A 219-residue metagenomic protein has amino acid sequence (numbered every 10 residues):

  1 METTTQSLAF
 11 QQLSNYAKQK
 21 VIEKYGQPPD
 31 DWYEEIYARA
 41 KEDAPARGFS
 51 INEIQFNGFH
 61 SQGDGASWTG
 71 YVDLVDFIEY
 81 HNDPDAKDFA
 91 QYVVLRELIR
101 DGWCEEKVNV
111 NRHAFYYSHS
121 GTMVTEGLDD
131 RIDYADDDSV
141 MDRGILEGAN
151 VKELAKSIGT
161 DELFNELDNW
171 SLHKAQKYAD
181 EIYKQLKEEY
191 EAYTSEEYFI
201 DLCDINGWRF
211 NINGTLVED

Functional and structural regions predicted by a protein language model:
M1-D219: Alpha-helical propensity feature that highlights long, continuous alpha-helices across diverse contexts
